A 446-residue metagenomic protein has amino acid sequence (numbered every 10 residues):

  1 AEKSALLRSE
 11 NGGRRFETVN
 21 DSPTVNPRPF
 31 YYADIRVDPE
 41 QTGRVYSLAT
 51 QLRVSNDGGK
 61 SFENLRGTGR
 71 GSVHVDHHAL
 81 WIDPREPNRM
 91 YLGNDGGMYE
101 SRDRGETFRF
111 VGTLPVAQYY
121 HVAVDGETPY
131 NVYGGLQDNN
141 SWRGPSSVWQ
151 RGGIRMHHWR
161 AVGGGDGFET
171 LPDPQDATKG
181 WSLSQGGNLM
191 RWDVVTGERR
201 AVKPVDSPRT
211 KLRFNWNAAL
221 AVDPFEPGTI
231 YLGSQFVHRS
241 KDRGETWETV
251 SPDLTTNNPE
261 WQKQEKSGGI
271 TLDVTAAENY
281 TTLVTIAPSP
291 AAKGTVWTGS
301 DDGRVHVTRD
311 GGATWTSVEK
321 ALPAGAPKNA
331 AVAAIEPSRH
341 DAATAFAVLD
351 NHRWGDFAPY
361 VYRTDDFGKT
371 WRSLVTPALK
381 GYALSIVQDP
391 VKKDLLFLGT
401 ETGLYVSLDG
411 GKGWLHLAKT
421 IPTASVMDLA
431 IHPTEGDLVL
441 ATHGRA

Functional and structural regions predicted by a protein language model:
A1-A446: Beta-propeller blade termini and top-face loops
